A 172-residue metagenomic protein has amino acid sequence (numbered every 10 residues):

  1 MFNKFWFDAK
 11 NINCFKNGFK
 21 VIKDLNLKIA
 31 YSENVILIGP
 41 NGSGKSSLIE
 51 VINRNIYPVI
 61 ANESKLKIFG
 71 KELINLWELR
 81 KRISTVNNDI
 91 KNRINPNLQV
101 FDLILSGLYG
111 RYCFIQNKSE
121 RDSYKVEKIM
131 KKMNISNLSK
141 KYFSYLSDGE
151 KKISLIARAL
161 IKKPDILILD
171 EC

Functional and structural regions predicted by a protein language model:
F7, V21-D24, S139: Conserved structural motif at the start of ABC-family nucleotide-binding domains
I38-P40: The feature captures the beta-strand-to-loop junction immediately N-terminal to the Walker
L48, I156: Hydrophobic anchor residue at the start of the ABC signature
N53: Helix-to-loop junction immediately C-terminal to a conserved catalytic motif
I68-S84: ABC ATPase NBD coupling module
N117-K118, Y142-L146, E150: Conserved ABC ATPase signature
E120-L138, K163, I168: Conserved ABC ATPase "signature" region
